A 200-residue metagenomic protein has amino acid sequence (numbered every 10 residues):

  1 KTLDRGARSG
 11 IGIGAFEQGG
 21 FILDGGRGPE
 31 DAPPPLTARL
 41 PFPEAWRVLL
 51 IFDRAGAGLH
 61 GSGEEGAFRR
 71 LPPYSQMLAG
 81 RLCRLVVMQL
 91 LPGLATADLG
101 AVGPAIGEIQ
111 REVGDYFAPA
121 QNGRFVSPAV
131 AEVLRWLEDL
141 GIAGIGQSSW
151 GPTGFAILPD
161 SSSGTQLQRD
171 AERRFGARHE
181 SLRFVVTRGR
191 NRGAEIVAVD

Functional and structural regions predicted by a protein language model:
T2-I142, I157-D200: ATP-dependent small-molecule kinase catalytic core of the GHMP/sugar-kinase superfamily and closely related
G144-G146: ATP-binding/phosphotransfer module of carbohydrate and carboxylate kinases, centering on a glycine-rich
P152: Conserved glycine-rich beta-strand-loop-beta hairpin in the small C-terminal domain of fold type I
